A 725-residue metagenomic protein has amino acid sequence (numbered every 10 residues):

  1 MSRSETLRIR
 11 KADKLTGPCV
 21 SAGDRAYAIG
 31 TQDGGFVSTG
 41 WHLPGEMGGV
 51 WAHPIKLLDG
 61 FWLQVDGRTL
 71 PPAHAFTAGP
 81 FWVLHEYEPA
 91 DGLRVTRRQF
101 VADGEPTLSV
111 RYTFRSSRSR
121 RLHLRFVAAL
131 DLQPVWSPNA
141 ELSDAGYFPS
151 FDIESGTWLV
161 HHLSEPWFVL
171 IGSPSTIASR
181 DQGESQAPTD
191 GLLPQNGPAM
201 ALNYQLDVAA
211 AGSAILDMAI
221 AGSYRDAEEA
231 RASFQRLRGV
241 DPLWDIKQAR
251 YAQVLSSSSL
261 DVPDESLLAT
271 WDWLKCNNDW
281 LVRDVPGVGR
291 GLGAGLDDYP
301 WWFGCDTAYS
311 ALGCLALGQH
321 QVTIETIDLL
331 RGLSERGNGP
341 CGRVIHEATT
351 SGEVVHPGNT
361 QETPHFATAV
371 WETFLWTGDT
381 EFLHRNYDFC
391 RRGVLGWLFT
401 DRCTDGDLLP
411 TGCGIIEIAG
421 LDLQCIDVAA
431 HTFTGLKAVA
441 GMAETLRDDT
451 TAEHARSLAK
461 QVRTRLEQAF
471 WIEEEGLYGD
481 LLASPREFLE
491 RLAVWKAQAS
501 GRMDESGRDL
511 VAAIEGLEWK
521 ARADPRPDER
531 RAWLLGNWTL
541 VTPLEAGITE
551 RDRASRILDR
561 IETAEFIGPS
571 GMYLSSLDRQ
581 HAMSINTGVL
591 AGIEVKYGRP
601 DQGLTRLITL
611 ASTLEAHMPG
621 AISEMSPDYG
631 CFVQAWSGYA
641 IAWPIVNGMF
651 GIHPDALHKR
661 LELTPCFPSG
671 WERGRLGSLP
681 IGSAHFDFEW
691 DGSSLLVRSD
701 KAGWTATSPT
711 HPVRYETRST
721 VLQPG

Functional and structural regions predicted by a protein language model:
M1-S266, R599, G603, A611 (+2 more regions): Terminal accessory carbohydrate-recognition/targeting modules of carbohydrate-active enzymes
S2-L15, L70, P166-W167, T176 (+7 more regions): Low-complexity, Ser/Thr/Pro/Gly-enriched N-terminal "stalk/linker" regions
H53, L57-L58, F81, T326 (+4 more regions): Amphipathic, well-ordered alpha-helical segments in soluble domains
T107, N196-G197, Y204-D207, G212-Q235 (+6 more regions): The feature captures the catalytic groove of carbohydrate-active enzymes
V135-S137, E228-R231, G313, T323-T326 (+2 more regions): Short, solvent-exposed loop/turn and secondary-structure capping segments
G191-A199, Q205, A249-R385, G412 (+5 more regions): Substrate-binding groove/exosite segments of carbohydrate-active enzymes
N277, L281-V285, L330-R343, W397-T404 (+4 more regions): A short secondary-structure junction motif
P300-E335, D388-R391, L423-T445, D449 (+5 more regions): Active-site core of glycosidic bond-cleaving carbohydrate-active enzymes
